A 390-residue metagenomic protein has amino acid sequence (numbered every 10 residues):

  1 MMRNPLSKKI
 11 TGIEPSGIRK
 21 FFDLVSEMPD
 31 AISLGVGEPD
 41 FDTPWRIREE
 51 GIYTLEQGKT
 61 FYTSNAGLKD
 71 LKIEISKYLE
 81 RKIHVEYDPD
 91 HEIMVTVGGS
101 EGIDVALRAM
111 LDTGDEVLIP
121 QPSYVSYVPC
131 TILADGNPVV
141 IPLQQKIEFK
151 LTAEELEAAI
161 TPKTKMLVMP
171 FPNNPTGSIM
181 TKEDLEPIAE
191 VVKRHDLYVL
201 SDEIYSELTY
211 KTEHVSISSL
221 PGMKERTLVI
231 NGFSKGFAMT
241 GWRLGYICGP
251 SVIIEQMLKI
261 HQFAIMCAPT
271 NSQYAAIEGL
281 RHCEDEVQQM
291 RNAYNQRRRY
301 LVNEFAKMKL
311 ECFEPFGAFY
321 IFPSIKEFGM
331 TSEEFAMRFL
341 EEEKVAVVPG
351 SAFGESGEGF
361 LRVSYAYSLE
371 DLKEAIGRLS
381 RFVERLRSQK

Functional and structural regions predicted by a protein language model:
R3-L6, T11-E14, L24-M28, I32 (+2 more regions): PLP-dependent class I/II
Q57-K59: Conserved nucleotide-sugar phosphate-binding/catalytic loop shared by glycosyltransferases and other
F61-Y62, Y205: Intrinsically disordered, tyrosine-centered linear signaling motifs in cytosolic regions
Y62-V97: Conserved N-terminal alpha-helix of the aminotransferase class I/II PLP-enzyme fold
